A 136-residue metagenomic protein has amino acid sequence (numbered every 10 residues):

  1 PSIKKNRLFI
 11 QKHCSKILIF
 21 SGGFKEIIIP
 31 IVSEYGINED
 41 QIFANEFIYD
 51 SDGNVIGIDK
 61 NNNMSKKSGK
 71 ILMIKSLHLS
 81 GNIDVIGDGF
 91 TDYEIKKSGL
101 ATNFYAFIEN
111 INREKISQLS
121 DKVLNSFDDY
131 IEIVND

Functional and structural regions predicted by a protein language model:
P1-L18, G23-K25: Short, acidic loop-to-helix structural element flanking the phosphoryl-transfer center in phosphate-processing enzymes
S21-G22, N82-K122: Acidic, Mg2+-coordinating phosphoryl-transfer loop and its flanking beta/alpha structural elements, shared across
E26-I31, E94-I95, K115, I133: Phosphate- and divalent-cation-binding pockets in alpha/beta enzyme and binding domains that engage nucleotide-derived
G36-M64: Histidine/lysine/aspartate-rich catalytic loop segments that bind and position anionic ligands
A44-Y49, I108-R113, F127-I131: Short, acidic/turn-prone active-site loops that include or flank metal/cofactor- and phosphate-binding residues
D50-I56, R113-D121, I133-D136: Short, charged, surface-exposed secondary-structure boundary motifs
G57-I71, F127-D129: A polyampholytic, Gly/Pro-enriched intrinsically disordered region
M64-Y93: Conserved Lys-Pro-Asp/Glu-containing loop-to-beta segment of HAD-superfamily phosphomonoesterases, centered on
